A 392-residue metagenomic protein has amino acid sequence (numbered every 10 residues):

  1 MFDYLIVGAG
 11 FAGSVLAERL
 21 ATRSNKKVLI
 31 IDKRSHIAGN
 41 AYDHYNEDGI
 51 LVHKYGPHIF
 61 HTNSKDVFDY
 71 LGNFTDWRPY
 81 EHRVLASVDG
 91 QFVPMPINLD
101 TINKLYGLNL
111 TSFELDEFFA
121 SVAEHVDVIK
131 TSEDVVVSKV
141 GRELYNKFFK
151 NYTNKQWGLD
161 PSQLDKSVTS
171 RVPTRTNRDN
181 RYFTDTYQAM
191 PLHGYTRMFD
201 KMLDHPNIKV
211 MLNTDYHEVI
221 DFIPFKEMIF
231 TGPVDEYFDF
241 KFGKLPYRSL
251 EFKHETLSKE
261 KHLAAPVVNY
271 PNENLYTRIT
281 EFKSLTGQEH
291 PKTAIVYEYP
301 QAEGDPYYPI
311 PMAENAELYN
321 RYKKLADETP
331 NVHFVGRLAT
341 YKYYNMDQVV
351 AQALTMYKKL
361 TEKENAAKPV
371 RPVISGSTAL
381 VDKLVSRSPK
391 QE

Functional and structural regions predicted by a protein language model:
M1-A12: Beta1/beta-strand and adjacent pyrophosphate-binding region of the FAD-binding site in flavoprotein oxidoreductases
A12-G13, I37: Hydrophobic/small residue at the entry helix of a nucleotide-binding pocket
E18-E47: Glycine-rich FAD pyrophosphate-binding loop
D48-V122: Dinucleotide-binding Rossmann-like beta1-alpha1 core, especially the glycine-rich loop that anchors the ADP
E81, V210-T214, G336: Short loop/edge segments at beta-strand edges and connector loops that shape dinucleotide/nucleotide cofactor-binding
D89-E227, T231, F238: Active-site/ligand-binding neighborhood in enzyme catalytic cores
K226, D235-R371: C-terminal segments that line or cap access tunnels to active or ligand-binding sites in enzymes and enzyme-associated
T361-E392: Active-site-proximal substrate-binding core of FAD-dependent oxidoreductases
